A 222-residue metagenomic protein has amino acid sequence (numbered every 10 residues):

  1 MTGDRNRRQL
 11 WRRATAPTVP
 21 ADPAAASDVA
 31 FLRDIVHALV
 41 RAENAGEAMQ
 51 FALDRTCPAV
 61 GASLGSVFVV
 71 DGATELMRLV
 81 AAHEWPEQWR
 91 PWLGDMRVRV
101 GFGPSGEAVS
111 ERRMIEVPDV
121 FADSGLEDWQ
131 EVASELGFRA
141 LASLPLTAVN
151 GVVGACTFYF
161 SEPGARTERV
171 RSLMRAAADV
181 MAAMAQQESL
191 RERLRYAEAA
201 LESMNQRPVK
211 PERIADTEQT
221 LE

Functional and structural regions predicted by a protein language model:
T2-E47, P58, L190-L221: Signal-transmission linkers at sensory-effector interfaces
R33-H37, A45-P58, L64, V70 (+4 more regions): Short amphipathic alpha-helical segments
D54-C57, S66-M96: GAF sensory/regulatory domain recognition with acknowledged cross-activation on helical regulatory dimers
L76, P86-P91, P118-A140: Signal-transducing coupling segments at domain and membrane junctions
Q88-I115, W129: Acidic/proline- and glycine-rich, intrinsically disordered low-complexity segments that serve as regulatory linkers
S105, L146-F160, M184: Sensory-domain boundary capping and coupling elements
R139-T147: A short, aliphatic-rich beta-strand micro-motif
R175-A182: Allosteric cytosolic regulatory segments
